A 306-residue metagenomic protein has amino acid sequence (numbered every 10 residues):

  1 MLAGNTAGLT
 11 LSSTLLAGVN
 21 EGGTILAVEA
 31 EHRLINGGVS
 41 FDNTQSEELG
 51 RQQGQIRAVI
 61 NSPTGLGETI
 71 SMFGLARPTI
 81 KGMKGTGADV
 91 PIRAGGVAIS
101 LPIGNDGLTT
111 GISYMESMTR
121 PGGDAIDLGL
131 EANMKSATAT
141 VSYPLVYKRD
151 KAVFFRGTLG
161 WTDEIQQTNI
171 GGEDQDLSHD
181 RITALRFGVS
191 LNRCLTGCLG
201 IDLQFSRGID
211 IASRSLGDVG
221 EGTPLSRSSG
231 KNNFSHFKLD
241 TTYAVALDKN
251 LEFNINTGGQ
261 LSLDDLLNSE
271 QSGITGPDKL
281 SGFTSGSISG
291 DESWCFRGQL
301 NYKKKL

Functional and structural regions predicted by a protein language model:
M1-Q45, G74-D89, R93, T257: Periplasmic polypeptide-binding modules associated with outer-membrane biogenesis and secretion
N5, H32-V39, L66-F73, M115-G123 (+5 more regions): Flexible, solvent-exposed coil segments and beta strand-coil junctions, predominantly the extracellular/periplasmic
L9, T24, R33-G37, Q52-G54 (+9 more regions): Outer-envelope beta-barrel architecture signal
L15, V39-N43, I70-A76, I112-E116 (+4 more regions): Transmembrane beta-barrel strands of outer-membrane/channel proteins
L26, I56-A58, V97-I99, A139-V141 (+5 more regions): Membrane-embedded beta-strands of outer-membrane beta-barrel proteins, especially the hydrophobic/small aromatic
T44-E48, L75-M83, S117-A125, K148 (+4 more regions): Sequence/structural signature of outer-membrane beta-barrel proteins
M83-L191: Transmembrane beta-barrel wall of Gram-negative outer-membrane proteins
I165-L306: C-terminal outer-membrane beta-barrel translocator/porin domains of Gram-negative envelope proteins and their
